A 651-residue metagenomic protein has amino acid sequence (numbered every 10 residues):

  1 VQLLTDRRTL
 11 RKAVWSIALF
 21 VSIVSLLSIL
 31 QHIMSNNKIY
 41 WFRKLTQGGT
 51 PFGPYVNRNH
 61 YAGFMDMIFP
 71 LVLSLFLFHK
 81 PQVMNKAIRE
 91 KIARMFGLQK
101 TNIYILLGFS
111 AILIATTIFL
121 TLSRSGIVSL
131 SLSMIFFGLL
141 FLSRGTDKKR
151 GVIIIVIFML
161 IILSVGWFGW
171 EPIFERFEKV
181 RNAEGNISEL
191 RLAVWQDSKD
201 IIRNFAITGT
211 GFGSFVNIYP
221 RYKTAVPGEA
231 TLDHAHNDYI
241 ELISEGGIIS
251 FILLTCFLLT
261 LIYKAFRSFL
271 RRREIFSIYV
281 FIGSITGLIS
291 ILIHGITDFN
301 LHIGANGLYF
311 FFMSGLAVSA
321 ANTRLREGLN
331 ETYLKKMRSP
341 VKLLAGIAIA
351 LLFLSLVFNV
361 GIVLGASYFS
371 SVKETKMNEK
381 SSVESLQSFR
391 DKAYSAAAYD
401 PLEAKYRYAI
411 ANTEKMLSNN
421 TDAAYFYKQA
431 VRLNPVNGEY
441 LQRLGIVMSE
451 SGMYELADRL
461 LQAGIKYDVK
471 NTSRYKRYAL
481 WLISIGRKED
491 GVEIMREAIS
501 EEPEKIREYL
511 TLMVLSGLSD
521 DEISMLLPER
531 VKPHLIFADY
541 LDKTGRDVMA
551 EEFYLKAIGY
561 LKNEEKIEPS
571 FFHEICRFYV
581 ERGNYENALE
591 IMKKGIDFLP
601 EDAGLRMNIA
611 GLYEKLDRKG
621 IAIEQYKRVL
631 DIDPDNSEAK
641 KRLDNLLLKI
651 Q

Functional and structural regions predicted by a protein language model:
L3-T5, T9-P172, S244, I248-T297 (+1 more regions): Alpha-helical transmembrane segments of multi-pass inner-membrane proteins
L45, T50-P54, K86, E90-F96 (+6 more regions): Flexible juxtamembrane loops connecting transmembrane helices in multi-pass membrane enzymes that build or modify
N57, L192-D233, Y239-L242, G246-L253: TM-adjacent membrane-interface loops and short helices in multi-pass inner/ER membrane proteins
K91-A93, T323-V341: Flexible interhelical linker loops that connect adjacent transmembrane helices in multi-pass membrane transporters
G151-G169, K335-L364: Internal/C-terminal transmembrane anchor helices
Y222, G361-E551, L555-K562, K566-I567 (+2 more regions): Soluble catalytic regions of membrane-associated enzymes that act on cell-envelope and secretory-pathway components
E522-K543, K566, I623-Q651: Terminal, low-structured helical/coil segments at or just beyond the last alpha-helical repeat
